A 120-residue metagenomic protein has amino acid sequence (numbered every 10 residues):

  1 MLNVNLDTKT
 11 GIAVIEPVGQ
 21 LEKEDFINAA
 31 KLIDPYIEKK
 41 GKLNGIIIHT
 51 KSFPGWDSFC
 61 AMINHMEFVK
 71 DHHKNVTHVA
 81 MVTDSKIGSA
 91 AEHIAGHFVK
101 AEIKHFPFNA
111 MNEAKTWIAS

Functional and structural regions predicted by a protein language model:
M1-S120: Amphipathic, Lys/Arg-enriched alpha-helical "gate/interface" segment within cytosolic domains that mediates
